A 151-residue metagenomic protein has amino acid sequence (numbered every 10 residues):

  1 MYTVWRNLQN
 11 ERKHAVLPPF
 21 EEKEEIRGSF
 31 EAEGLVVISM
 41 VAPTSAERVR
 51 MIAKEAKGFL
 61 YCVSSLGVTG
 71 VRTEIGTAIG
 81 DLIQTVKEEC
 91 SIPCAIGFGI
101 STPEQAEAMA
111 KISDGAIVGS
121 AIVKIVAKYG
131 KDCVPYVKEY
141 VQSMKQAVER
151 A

Functional and structural regions predicted by a protein language model:
M1-L17, A147-A151: Active-site beta->alpha loop and helix N-cap motifs at the rims of alpha/beta catalytic domains
M1-Y2, A15-A32, S45-M51, T69-Q84 (+2 more regions): Active-site-adjacent beta->alpha loops and helix N-cap segments on the catalytic face of soluble alpha/beta enzymes
N10-E11, E33-L35, K57-G58, C90-C94 (+1 more regions): Short, well-ordered coil/turn segments that N-cap beta-strands
K13-A15, V37-M40, L60-C62, C94-F98 (+1 more regions): Hydrophobic faces of well-ordered beta-strands that scaffold small-molecule active sites in alpha/beta enzyme cores
F30-M40, K87-F98, R150-A151: Short beta-strand/loop segments at the ligand-binding rim of alpha/beta enzyme cores
L35-G70: Histidine/lysine/aspartate-rich catalytic loop segments that bind and position anionic ligands
T44-K54, I96, I100-A116: Catalytic cores of alpha/beta
I52, V86, M109, G119 (+1 more regions): Conserved, mostly hydrophobic/aromatic
